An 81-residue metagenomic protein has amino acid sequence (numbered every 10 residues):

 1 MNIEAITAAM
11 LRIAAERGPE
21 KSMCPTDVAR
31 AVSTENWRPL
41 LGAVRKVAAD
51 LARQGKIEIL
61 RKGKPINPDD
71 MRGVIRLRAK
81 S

Functional and structural regions predicted by a protein language model:
M1-S22: Positively charged, polyanion-binding regions of nucleic-acid-associated proteins
A5, M23-C24, P39, A43: Alpha-helix N-cap and coil->helix boundary residues
E20-A31: Short acidic, hydrophobic short linear motifs in intrinsically disordered regions
C24-T26, G55, G73: A generic structural signal for short beta-strands and their flanking turns/coil linkers
D27, R61-G63: A general secondary-structure junction signal
A29-L40: Short helix-coil junctions and helix-kink-helix linkers
R38-L60: Charge-enriched amphipathic alpha-helical scaffolds
G63-S81: Short, cationic-aromatic polyanion-contact patches
